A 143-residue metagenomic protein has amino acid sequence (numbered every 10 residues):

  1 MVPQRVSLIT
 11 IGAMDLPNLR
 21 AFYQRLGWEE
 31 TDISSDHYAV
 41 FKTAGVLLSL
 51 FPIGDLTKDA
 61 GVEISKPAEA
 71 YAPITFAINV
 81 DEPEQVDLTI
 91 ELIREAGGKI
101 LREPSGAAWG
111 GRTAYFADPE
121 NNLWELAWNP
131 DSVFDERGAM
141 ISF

Functional and structural regions predicted by a protein language model:
M1-S7, G12-S34, T43-K99, A117-F143: Glyoxalase I/VOC metalloenzyme domain signal
S34, W109-G111: Short, small/polar residue-rich loop motifs at catalytic or cofactor-binding pockets
